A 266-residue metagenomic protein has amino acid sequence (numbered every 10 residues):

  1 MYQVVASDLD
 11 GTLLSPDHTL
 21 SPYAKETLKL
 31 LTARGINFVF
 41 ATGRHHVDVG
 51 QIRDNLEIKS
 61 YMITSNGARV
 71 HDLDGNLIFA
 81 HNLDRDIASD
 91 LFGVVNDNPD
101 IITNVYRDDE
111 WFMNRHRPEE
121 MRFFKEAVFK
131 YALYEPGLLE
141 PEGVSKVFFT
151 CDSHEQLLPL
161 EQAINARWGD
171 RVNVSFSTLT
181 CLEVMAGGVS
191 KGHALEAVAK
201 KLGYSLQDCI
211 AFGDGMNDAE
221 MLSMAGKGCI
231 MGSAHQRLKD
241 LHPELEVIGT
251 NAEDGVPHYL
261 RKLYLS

Functional and structural regions predicted by a protein language model:
M1-S7, N55, Y204: Non-catalytic pre-domain segments flanking phosphatase-related domains
Y2-P16, L222: Asp-based phosphoryl-transfer active-site loop
D17-E120, S233: Active-site phosphate-binding/coordination module
L31, N66, V147, L222 (+1 more regions): Residue-level signal for inorganic ion chemistry
D100-F212, M216, E220, M224 (+1 more regions): Conserved acidic, metal-coordinating active-site core of Asp-based, Mg2+-dependent phosphoryl-transfer enzymes
G232-S266: Asp-based, Mg2+/Mn2+-dependent phosphohydrolase catalytic module
